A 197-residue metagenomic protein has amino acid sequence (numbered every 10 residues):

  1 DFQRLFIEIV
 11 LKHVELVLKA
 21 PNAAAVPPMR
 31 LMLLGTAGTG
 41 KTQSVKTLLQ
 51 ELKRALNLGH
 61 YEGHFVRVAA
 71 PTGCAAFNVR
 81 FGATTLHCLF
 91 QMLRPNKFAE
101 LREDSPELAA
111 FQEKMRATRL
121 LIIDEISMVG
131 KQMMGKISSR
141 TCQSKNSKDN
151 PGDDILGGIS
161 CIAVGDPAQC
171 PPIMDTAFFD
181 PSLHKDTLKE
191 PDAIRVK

Functional and structural regions predicted by a protein language model:
D1-K197: Conserved ATP-binding/catalytic motifs of P-loop helicase motor domains
